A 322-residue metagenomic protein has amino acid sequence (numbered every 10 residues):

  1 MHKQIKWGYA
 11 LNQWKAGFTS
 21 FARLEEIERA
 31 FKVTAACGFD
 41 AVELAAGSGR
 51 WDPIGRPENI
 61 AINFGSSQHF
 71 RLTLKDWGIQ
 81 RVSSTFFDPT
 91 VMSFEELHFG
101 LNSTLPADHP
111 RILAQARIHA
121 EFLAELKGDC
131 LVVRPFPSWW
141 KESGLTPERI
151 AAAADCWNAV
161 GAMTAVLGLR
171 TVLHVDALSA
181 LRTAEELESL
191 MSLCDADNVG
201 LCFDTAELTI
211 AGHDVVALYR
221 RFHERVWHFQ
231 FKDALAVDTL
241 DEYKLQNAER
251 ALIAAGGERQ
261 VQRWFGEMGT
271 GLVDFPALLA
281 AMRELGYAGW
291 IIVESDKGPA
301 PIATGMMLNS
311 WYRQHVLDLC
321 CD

Functional and structural regions predicted by a protein language model:
M1-D40, A184-V199, F203, T209-D322: Histidine-acidic metal/acid-base catalytic patches
M1-G128, N158, A165, A196 (+3 more regions): N-terminal pre-domain/capping segments
Q13-K15, A46-S48, F87-T90, P135-W139 (+4 more regions): Active-site-proximal loop/turn and secondary-structure-junction residues that shape catalytic pockets, frequently
E43, S83, V132, V172 (+2 more regions): Conserved beta-strand positions in the central sheet of alpha/beta enzyme cores
T90-E96, V132-V133, W140-E142, D238-D241: Short acidic/His/Gly/Ser-rich catalytic and metal-binding motifs that mark active-site loops of diverse hydrolases
F122-G144, L167-D176, I292-V293: Active-site groove signature of glycoside hydrolases
W139-W157: Active-site cleft segment of glycoside hydrolase catalytic domains centered on the general acid/base Glu
V166-C194: Basic- and aromatic-lined ligand-binding clefts that recognize polyanionic substrates
